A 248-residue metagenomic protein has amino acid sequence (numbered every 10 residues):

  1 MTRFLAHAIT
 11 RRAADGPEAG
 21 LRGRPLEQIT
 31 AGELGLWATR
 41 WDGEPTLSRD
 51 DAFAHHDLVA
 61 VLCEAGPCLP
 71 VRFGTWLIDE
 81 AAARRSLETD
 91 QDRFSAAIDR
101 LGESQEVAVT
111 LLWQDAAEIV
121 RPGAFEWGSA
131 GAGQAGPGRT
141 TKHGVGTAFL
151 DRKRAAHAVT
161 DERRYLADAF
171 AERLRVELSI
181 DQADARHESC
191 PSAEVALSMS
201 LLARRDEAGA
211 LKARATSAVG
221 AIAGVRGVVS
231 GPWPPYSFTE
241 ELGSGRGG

Functional and structural regions predicted by a protein language model:
M1-G248: An interfacial alpha-helical scaffold signature
